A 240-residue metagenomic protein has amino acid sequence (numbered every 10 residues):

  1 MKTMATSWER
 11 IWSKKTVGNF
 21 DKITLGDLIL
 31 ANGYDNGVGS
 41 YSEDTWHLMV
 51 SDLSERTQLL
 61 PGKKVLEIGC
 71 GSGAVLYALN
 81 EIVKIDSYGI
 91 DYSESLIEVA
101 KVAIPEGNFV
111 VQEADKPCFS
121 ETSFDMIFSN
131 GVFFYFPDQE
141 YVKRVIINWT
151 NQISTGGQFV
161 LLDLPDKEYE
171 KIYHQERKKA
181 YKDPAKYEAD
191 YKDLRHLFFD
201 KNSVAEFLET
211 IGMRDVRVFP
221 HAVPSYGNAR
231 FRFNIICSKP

Functional and structural regions predicted by a protein language model:
M1-L59: Conserved class I S-adenosyl-L-methionine
G62-G71: Conserved class I S-adenosyl-L-methionine
S72-K116: Class I SAM-dependent methyltransferase SAM/SAH-binding core
F128: A conserved beta-strand element that flanks and buttresses the S-adenosyl-L-methionine
K143-T155: A short glycine-rich, Lys/Arg-flanked "PGG" loop and its adjoining helix->strand segment in the class I
G156-D163: Conserved beta-strand signature within the Rossmann-like core of class I S-adenosyl-L-methionine
P165-T210, R217-P220: C-terminal alpha-helical "lid/dimerization" subdomain adjacent to the S-adenosyl-L-methionine
R217-P240: Core SAM-dependent methyltransferase catalytic element
